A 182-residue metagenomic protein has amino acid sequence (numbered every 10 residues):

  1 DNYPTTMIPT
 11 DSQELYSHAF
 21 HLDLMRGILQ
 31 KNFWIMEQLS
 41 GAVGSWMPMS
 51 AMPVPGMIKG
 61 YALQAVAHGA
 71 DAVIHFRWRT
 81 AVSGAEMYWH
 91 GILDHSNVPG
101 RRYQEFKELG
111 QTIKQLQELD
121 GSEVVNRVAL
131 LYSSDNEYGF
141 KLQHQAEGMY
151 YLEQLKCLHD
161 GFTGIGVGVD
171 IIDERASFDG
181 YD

Functional and structural regions predicted by a protein language model:
Y3-D182: Carbohydrate-binding surfaces of carbohydrate-active enzymes
